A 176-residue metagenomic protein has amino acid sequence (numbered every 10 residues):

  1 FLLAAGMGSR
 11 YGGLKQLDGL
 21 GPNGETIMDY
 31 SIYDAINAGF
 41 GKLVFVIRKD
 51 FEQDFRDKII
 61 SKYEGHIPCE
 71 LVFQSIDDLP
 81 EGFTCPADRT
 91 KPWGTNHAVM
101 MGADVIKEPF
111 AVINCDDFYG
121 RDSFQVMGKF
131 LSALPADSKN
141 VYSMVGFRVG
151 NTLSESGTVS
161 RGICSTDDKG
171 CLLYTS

Functional and structural regions predicted by a protein language model:
F1-L14, D18: N-terminal nucleotide-binding beta1-loop-alpha1 segment
M7, D117, V149: Active-site metal-binding loops of divalent metal-dependent hydrolases
G8, P22-V112, Y119-G120, F124 (+1 more regions): Conserved N-terminal catalytic core of the sugar/cofactor nucleotidyltransferase
L17, L71, Y142-M144: Conserved beta-strand scaffold positions in the cores of enzyme catalytic domains, especially in NTP/NDP-utilizing
S123-G150: Conserved donor-nucleotide/metal-binding helix-loop-beta segment in metal-dependent transferases, i.e., the alpha-helix
S156: Residues forming the flavin
T166-G170: Short acidic-glycine loop/turn motifs at beta-strand connectors
Y174-T175: Conserved small/polar residues in nucleotide/adenosyl-binding loops
